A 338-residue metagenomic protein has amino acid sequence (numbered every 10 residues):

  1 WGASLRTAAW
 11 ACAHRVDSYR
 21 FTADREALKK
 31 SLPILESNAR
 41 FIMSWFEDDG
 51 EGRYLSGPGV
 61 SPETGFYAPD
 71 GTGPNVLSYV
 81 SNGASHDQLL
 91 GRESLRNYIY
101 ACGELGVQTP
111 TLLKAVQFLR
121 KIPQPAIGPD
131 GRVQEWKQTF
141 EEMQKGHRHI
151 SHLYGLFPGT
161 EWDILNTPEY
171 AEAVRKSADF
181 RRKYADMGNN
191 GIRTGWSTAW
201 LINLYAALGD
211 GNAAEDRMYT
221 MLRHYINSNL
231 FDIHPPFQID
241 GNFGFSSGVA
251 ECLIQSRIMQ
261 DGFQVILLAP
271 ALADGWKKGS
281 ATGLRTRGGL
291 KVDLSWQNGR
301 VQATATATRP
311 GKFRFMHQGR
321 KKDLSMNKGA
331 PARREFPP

Functional and structural regions predicted by a protein language model:
W1-P33, A84-D261: Active-site core of glycosidic bond-cleaving carbohydrate-active enzymes
G2, F46-D48, N82, G146-R148 (+3 more regions): A general structural signal for short secondary-structure junctions and capping/turn motifs
W10, L55-G57, K291-S295: Structured core elements
S37-A101: Acidic/histidine-rich catalytic neighborhood
G59-V60, A115-R120, A269-W276: A glycine-rich phosphate-binding loop feature that marks nucleotide/adenosyl-phosphate handling sites
G65-S81, R182-I192, R257-K277: Intrinsically disordered, low-complexity coil segments
N212-P338: Non-catalytic C-terminal accessory modules of carbohydrate-active enzymes
